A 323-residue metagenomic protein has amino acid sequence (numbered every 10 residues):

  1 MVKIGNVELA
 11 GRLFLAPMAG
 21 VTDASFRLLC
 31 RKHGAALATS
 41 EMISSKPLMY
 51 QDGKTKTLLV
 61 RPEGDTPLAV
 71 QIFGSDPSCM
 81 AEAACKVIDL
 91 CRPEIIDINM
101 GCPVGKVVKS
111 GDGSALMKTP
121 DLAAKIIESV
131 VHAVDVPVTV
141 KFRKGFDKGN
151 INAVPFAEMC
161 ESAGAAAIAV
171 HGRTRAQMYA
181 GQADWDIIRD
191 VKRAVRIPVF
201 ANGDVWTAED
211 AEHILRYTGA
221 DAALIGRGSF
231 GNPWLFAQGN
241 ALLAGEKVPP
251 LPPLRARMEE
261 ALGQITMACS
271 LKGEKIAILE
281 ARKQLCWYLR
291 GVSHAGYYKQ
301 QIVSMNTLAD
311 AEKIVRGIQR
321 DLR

Functional and structural regions predicted by a protein language model:
M1, G5, L9, L13 (+8 more regions): Alpha/beta catalytic cores of nucleotide-metabolism and tRNA/nucleoside-modifying enzymes
M1-K3, M18-E94: Glycine-rich, positively charged N-terminal anion/phosphate-binding segment
V2-F14, L48-P67, C102-D112, V131-T139 (+1 more regions): N-terminal small/glycine-rich loop or linker at the start of catalytic domains across soluble metabolic enzymes
L13-P17, A38-S40, L68-I72, I96 (+4 more regions): Hydrophobic faces of well-ordered beta-strands that scaffold small-molecule active sites in alpha/beta enzyme cores
M18-G20, I43-S45, F73-S75, G101-P103 (+4 more regions): Active-site beta-loop-alpha junctions enriched in small/polar residues
A81-D112, P120-I197: Alpha/beta enzyme core
M117: Aromatic- and acidic-residue-enriched carbohydrate-binding clefts of CAZyme catalytic domains
